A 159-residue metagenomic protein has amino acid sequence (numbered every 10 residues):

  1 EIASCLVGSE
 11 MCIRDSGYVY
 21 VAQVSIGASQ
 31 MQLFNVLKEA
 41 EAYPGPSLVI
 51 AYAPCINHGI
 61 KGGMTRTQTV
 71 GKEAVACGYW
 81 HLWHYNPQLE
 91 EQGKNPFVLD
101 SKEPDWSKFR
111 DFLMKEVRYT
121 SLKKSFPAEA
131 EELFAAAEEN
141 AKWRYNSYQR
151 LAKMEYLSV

Functional and structural regions predicted by a protein language model:
E1-C12: Single conserved hydrophobic/aromatic residue that forms the stacking wall/gate of nucleotide- or nucleobase-binding
S4, D15-Q23: Active-site cavity-forming subdomains of large catalytic enzyme subunits
V7, S16, P44: Structured loop/turn residues at beta-strand edges in well-structured enzyme cores
V21-G27, E131: Flexible, glycine/proline-enriched loop segments at strand-loop-helix junctions that form or flank small-ligand binding
I26-F34: Active-site glycine- and acidic-residue-rich loops that bind and position anionic ligands or nucleotide-like cofactors
L33-E129, A136, Q149-L151: Glycine/aspartate-rich loop-and-adjacent alpha/beta segment that forms the canonical ThDP
E138-V159: Short, amphipathic C-terminal "tail helix"
